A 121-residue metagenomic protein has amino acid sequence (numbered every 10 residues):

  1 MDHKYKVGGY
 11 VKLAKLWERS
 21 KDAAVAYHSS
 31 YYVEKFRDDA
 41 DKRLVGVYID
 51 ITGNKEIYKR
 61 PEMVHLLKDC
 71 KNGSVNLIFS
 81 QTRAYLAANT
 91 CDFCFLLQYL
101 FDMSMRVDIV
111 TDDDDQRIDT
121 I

Functional and structural regions predicted by a protein language model:
M1-I121: Short, structured surface patches at the beginning of a domain
